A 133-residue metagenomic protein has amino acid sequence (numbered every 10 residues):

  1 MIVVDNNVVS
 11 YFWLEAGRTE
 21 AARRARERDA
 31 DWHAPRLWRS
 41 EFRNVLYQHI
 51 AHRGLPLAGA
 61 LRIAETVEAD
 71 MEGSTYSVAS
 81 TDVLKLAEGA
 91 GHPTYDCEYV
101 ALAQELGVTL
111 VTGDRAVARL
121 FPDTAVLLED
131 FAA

Functional and structural regions predicted by a protein language model:
M1, V100-A133: Acidic, PIN/NYN-like endoribonuclease modules and their adjacent C-terminal/linker elements
M1-L37, H49, R53-A58: Short, well-structured N-terminal submotif of metal-dependent ribonuclease cores
V8-V9, W38, Y99, A116-V117: Alpha-helix capping/helix-boundary segments
Y11-F12, V45, L120-F121: Residues that scaffold the ATP/ADP-binding catalytic core of kinase and kinase-like folds
A21, E41, R119-L120: Phosphate- and divalent-cation-binding pockets in alpha/beta enzyme and binding domains that engage nucleotide-derived
W38, G59, A79-D82: Short, conserved alpha-helical segments within structured domains
R43-M71: Active-site-proximal, substrate-binding regions of enzyme catalytic domains and RNA-binding/basic surfaces
E72-G113: Active-site neighborhoods of divalent-metal-dependent phosphate/nucleic-acid chemistry enzymes
